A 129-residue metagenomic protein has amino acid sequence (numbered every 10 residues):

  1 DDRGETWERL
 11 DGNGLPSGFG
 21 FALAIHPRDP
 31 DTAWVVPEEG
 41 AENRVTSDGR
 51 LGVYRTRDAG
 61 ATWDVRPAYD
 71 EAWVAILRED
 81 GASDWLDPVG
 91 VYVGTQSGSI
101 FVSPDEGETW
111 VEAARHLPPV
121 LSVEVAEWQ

Functional and structural regions predicted by a protein language model:
D1-Q129: Extracellular glycan-interacting surfaces
